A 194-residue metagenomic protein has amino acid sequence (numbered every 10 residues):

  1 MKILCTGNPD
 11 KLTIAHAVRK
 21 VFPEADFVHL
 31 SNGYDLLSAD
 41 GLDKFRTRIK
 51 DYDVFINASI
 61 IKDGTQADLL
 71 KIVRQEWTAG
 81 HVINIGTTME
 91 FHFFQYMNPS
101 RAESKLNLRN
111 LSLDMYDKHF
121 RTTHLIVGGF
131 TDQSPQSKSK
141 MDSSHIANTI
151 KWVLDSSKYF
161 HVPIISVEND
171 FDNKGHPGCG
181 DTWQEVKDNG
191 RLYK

Functional and structural regions predicted by a protein language model:
M1-V28: Canonical Rossmann dinucleotide-binding motif of NAD(H)/NADP(H)-dependent dehydrogenases/reductases, specifically
C5-T6, I56-A58, H81-T87, R121-I126: Structural signature of the Rossmann-like NAD(P)-dependent dehydrogenase/reductase core
P23-T47, I60-G64, D68: Adenosine-cofactor binding site in Rossmann-like domains, unifying the SAM/SAH pocket of S-adenosylmethionine-dependent
L30-L36, T87, L125-F130: Active-site loop/turn elements of alpha/beta-hydrolase fold enzymes, especially the short glycine-/histidine-rich
L37, D51-Y52, A79: Local beta-strand N-terminus motif with an aromatic residue
I61, T65, R74-D117, G129-P135 (+1 more regions): Catalytic loop of short-chain dehydrogenase/reductase
M115-F130, K158-I164: Conserved Rossmann-fold SDR core element
Q136-K194: C-terminal helical subdomain
